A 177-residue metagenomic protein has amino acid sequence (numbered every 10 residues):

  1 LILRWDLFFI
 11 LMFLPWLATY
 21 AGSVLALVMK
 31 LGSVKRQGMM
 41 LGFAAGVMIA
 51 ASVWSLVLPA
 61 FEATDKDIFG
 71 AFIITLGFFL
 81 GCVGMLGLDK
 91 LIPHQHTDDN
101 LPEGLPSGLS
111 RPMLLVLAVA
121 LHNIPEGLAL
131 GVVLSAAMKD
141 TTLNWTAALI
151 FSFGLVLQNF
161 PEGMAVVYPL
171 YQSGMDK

Functional and structural regions predicted by a protein language model:
L1-K177: Intrinsically disordered, metal-sensing/regulatory segments
